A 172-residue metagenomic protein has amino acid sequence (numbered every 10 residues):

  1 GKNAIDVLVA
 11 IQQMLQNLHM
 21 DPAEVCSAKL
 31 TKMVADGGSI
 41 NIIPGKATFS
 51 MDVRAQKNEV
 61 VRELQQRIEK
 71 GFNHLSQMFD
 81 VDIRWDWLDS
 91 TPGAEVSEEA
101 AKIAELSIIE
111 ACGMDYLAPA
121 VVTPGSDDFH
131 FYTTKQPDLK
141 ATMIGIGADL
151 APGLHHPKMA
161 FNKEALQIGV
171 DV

Functional and structural regions predicted by a protein language model:
G1-E95, T123-D127: Midchain, well-structured core segments that form catalytic/ion-binding scaffolds
D21, M78, E110-A111, K135: Alpha-helix C-cap/termination motif
M51, A104, Y132: Hydrophobic, well-ordered secondary-structure elements that form the walls of internal hydrophobic environments
V81-R84, I109-T123: C-terminal helix-coil-helix/basic helical segment that borders enzyme active sites and/or dimer interfaces and provides
A94-A111: Short, low-order "capping/linker" segments at domain edges
Y116-V172: Zn-dependent metallopeptidase/amidohydrolase metal-coordination segment
